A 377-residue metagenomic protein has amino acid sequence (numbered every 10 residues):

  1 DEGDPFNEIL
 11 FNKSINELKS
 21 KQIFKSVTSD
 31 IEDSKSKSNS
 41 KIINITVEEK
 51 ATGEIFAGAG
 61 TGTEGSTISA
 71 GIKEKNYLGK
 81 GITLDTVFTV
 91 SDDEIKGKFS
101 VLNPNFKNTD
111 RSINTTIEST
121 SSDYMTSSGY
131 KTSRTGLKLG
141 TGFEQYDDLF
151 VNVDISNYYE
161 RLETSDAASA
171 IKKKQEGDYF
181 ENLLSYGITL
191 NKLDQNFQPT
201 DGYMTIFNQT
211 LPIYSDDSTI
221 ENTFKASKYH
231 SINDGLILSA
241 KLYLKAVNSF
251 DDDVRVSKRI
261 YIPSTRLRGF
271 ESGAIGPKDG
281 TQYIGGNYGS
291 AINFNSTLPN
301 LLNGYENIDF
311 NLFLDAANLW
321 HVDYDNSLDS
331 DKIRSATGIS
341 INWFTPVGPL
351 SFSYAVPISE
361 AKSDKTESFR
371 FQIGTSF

Functional and structural regions predicted by a protein language model:
D1-G65, G71, D85-N105, F224-K225 (+1 more regions): Periplasmic polypeptide-binding modules associated with outer-membrane biogenesis and secretion
S20, S36, E54, A170-G177 (+6 more regions): C-terminal outer-membrane beta-barrel translocator/porin domains of Gram-negative envelope proteins and their
F24-K25, G53-I55, G65, Y77-L84 (+7 more regions): Repeated loop/turn-to-beta-strand initiation elements of outer-membrane beta-barrel proteins
S36-K37, G60-I68, T86-G97, Y124-T132 (+4 more regions): Solvent-exposed loop/turn segments connecting transmembrane beta-strands in outer-membrane beta-barrel proteins
T52-G62, S69-D92, I113-D123, G202-I213 (+4 more regions): Transmembrane beta-strand segments that form the barrel wall of outer-membrane beta-barrel proteins
E74-N76, N103-N105, F143, L190-K192 (+6 more regions): Residue-level signature of outer-membrane beta-barrel architecture
G97-Y179, L184-Y186: Transmembrane beta-barrel wall of Gram-negative outer-membrane proteins
S185-I188, I339-T345, T366-F377: Outer-membrane beta-barrel "beta-signal"
